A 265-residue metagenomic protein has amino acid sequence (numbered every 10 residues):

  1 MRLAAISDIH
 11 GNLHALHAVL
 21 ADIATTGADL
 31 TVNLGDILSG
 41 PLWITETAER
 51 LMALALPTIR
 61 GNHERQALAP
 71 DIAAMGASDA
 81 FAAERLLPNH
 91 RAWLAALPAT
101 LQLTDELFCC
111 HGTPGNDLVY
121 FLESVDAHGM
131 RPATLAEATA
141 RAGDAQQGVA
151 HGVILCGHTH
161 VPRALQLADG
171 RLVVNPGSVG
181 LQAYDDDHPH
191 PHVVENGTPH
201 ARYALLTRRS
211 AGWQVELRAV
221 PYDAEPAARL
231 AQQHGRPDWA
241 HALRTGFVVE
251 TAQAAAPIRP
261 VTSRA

Functional and structural regions predicted by a protein language model:
M1-H10, E106-T113, V173-G177: Active-site-proximal beta-strand elements of phosphoester/diester hydrolases
R2-A95: Core catalytic region of metal-dependent phosphoesterases/phosphodiesterases, especially metallo-beta-lactamase-like
H10-A15, S39-L42, E64-A69, Q102 (+3 more regions): Active-site environment of divalent metal-dependent phosphoester hydrolases
T26-G27, L86-L165: His/acidic metal-ligating clusters that form di-metal
L30, P57, V153, R171-V173: Structural motif
N33, C156, N175: Redox-cofactor binding/interface segments in oxidoreductases and associated redox assembly factors
N33, Q102-L103, Q166, R208: Generic beta-strand structural signal
Q166-A265: Acidic, His/Gly-rich catalytic cores of divalent-metal-dependent hydrolytic chemistry
